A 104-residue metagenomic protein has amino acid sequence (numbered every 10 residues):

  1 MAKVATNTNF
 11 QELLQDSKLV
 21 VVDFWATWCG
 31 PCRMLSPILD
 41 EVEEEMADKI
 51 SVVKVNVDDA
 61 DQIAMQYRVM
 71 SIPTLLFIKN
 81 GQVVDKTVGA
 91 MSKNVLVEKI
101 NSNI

Functional and structural regions predicted by a protein language model:
M1-S51, D58-I104: Proteins that catalyze or organize thiol-disulfide redox chemistry and the adjacent proteostasis machinery handling
